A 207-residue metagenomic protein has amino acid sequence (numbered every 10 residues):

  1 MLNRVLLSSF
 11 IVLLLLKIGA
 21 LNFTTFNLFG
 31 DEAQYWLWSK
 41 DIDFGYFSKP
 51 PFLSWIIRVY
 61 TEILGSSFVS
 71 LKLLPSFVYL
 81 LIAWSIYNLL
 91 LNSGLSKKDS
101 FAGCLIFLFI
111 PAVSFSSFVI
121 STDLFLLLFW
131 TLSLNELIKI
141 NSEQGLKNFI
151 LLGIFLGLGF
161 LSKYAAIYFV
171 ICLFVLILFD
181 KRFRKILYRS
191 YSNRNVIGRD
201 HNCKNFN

Functional and structural regions predicted by a protein language model:
R4, I86-F109, L127-L128: Transmembrane-helix signature of polytopic, membrane-embedded enzymes that assemble or transfer cell-envelope glycans
F10, S100-P111, L156, F160: Short helix- or helix-capping micro-motifs that position conserved polar/aromatic residues at function-defining sites
F23-Y35, F44-I56, Y60, G65-V69: Extracytoplasmic catalytic/substrate-binding loops of multi-pass membrane glycan-assembly enzymes
D41, N148-Y164: Membrane-interface alpha helices of multi-pass inner-membrane proteins
P51-W55, G65-W84, S116-V119: Loop-to-helix entry region of an early transmembrane alpha helix in multi-pass inner-membrane enzymes
L91-G94, S133-F149: Membrane-interface transmembrane helices that cradle and orient dolichyl/undecaprenyl
A112-F125: Short acidic/glycine- and proline-prone juxtamembrane loop motifs at membrane-interface regions of multi-pass membrane
L158, I167-N207: Transmembrane-lumen/periplasm boundary regions of multi-pass, lipid-linked membrane glycan transferases
